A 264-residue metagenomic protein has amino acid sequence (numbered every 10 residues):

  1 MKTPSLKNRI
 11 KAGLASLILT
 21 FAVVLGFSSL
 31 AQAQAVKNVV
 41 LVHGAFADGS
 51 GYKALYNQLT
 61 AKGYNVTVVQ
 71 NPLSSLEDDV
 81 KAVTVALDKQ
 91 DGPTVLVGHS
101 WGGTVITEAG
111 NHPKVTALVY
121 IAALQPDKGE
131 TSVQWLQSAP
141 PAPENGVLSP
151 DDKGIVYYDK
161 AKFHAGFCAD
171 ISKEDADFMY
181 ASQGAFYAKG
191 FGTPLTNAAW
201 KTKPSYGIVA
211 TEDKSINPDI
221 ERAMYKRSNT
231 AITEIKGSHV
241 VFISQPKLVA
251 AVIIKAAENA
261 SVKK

Functional and structural regions predicted by a protein language model:
A15-G26: Bacterial N-terminal signal peptides
Q34-D91: Active-site catalytic motif of lipid deacylating hydrolases and related acyltransferases
V69-N71, T233-S238: Short glycine-rich catalytic loops that host catalytic nucleophiles or stabilize transition states across multiple
V97-G102, I106: Gly/Ala-rich beta-loop-alpha elbow adjacent to hydrolase catalytic centers
K114-V115, V119-K160, Y187-F191: Flexible "cap/lid" loop of the alpha/beta hydrolase fold
A181-A199: Active-site nucleophile elbow and catalytic-triad environment of alpha/beta-hydrolase enzymes
G207-V209: Short beta-strand/loop motif that positions the catalytic acidic residue of the alpha/beta-hydrolase fold
T211-K236, I243, A256: Conserved loop-alpha-helix segment in the C-terminal half of the alpha/beta-hydrolase fold that carries the catalytic
